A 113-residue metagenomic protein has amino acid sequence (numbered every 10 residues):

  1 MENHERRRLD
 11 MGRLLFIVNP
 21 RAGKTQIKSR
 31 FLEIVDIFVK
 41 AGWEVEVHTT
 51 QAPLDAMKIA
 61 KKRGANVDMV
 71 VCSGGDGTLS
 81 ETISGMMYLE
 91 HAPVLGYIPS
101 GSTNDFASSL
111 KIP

Functional and structural regions predicted by a protein language model:
E2-S73, G85: ATP/NTP phosphate-donor binding region
N19, D76, P99: Active-site glycine-centered loops adjacent to acidic/histidine catalytic or metal-binding residues that shape
I27, E81-I83, F106-S109: Short glycine-/acidic-enriched loop or helix-start segments at secondary-structure transitions that form or flank
K40-A41, Y88-P113: Catalytic core of DAGKc-family lipid kinases
T78-E90: Short Gly/Thr/Asp-enriched flexible loops that form oxyanion-binding sites at enzyme active sites
